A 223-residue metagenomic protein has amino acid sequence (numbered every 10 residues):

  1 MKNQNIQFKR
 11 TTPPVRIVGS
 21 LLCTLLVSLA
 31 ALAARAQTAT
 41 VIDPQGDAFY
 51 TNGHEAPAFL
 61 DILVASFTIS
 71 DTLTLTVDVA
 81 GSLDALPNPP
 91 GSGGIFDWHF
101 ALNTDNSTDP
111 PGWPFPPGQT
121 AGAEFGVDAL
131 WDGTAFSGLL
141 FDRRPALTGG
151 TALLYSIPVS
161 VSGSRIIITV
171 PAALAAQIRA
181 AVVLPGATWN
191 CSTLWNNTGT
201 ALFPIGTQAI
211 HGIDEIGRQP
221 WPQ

Functional and structural regions predicted by a protein language model:
M1-I17: N-terminal secretory signal peptides that target proteins for export/translocation
Q7, V18, I42-D43, L63 (+2 more regions): Residues marking helix boundaries in flexible regions
V18-A30: Bacterial N-terminal signal peptides
L26, D71-L73, S162-S164: Beta-strand-connecting loop/turn residues
L32-A36: Sec/Tat signal peptide C-region and signal peptidase I cleavage site
T38-A135, G199: Surface-exposed, glycine/proline- and aromatic-rich loop segments on solvent-exposed faces across compartments
T104-G122, A175-Q223: Acidic/polar low-complexity flexible segments
G138-I178: Acidic, glycine-rich flexible loop segments
